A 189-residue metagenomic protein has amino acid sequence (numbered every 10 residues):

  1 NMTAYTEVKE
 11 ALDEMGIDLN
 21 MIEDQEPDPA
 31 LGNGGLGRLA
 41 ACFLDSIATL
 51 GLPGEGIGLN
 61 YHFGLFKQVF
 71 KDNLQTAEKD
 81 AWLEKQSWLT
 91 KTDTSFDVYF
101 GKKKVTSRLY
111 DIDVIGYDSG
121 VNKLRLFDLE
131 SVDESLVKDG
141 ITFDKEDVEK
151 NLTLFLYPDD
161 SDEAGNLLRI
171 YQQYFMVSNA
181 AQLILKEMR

Functional and structural regions predicted by a protein language model:
N1-R189: A conserved ligand/cofactor-binding region detector
